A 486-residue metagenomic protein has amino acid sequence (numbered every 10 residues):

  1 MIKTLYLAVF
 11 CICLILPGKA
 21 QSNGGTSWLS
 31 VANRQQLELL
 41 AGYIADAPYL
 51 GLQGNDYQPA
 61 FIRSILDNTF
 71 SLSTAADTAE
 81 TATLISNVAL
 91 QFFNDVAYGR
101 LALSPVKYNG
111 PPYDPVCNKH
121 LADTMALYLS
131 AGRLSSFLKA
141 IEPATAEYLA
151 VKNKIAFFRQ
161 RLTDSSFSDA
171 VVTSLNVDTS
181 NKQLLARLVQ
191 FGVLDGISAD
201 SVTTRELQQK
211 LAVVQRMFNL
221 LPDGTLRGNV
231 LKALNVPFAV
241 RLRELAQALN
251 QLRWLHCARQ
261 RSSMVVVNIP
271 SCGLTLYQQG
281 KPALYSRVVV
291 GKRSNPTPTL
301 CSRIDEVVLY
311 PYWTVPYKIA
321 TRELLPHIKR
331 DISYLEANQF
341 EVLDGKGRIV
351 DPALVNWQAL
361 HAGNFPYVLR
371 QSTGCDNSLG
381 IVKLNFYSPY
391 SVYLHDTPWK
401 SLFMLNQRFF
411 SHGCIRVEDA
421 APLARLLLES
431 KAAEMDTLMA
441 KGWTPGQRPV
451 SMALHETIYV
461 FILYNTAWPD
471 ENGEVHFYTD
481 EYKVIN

Functional and structural regions predicted by a protein language model:
M1-S22: Bacterial Sec-dependent N-terminal signal peptides
I2, Q21-N23, S136-P222, G228-N486: Well-ordered beta-sheet/strand-loop patches within structured domains
C11, N33, P48, G54 (+4 more regions): Short linear sequence elements within intrinsically disordered, low-complexity coil regions
Q21-A126: Cationic-aromatic interfacial patches
G110-P111, K119, T124, Y128 (+1 more regions): Long insertion/accessory domains within large nucleic-acid-processing enzymes
L121-F137, K210: A sensor for short, sequence-defined functional sites
